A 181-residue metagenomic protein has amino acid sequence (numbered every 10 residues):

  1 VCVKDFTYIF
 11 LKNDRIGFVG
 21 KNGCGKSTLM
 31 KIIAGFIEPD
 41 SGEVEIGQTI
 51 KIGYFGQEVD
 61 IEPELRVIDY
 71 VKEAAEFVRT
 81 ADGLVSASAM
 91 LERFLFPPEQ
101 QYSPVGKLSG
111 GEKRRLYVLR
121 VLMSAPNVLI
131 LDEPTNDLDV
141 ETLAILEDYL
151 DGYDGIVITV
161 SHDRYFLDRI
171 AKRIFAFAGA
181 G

Functional and structural regions predicted by a protein language model:
V1-G181: ABC ATP-binding cassette signature C-motif
